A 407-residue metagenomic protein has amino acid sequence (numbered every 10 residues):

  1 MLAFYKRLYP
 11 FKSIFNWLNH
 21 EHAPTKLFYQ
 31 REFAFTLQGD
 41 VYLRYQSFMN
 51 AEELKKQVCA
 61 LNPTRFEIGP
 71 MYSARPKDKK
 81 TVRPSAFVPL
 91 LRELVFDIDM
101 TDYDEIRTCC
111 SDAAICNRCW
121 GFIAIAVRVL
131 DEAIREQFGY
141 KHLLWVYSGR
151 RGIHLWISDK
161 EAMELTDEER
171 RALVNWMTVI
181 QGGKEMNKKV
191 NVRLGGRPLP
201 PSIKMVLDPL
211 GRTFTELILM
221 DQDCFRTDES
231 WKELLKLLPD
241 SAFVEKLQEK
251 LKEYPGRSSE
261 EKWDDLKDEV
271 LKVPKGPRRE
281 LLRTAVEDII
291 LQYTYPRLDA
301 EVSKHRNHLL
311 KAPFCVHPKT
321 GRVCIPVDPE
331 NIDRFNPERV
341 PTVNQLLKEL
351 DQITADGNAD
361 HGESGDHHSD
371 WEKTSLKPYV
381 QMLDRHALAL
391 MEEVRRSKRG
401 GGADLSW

Functional and structural regions predicted by a protein language model:
M1-S148, D159-D167, A172-N175, V179-Q292 (+4 more regions): Signature for HUH/AEP ssDNA processing cores
L94, I153, L310: Residue-level detector of short, conserved catalytic/binding motifs and their immediate flanks
F122, V129, C324, N336 (+2 more regions): Long, charged N-terminal interaction/targeting segments
K141, R151, H308: Residue-level signal for beta-strand positions within conserved beta-sheet cores that form or flank
R151-I157: A generic structural motif
E168-V179, D328-V343: Aromatic/acidic cage segments in peptide-binding pockets
R306-L309, P313, H317-E338: Amphipathic alpha-helical/coiled-coil segments positioned at domain termini
R334, R339-G357, H386, E393: Long, composition-driven mixed-charge/polar low-complexity segments
